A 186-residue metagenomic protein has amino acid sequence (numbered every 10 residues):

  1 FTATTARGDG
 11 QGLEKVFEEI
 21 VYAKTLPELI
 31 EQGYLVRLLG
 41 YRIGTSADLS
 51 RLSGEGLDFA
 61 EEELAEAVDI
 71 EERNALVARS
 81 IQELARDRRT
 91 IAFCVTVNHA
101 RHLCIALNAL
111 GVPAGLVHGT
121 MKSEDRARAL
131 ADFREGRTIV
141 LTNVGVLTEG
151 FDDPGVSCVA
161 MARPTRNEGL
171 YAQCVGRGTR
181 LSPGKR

Functional and structural regions predicted by a protein language model:
F1-G40: Post-DEXD/H (motif II) to motif III coupling segment of the RecA-like Helicase ATP-binding lobe
F1-T5, C94-T96, V144-V146: A short beta-strand-to-loop transition that corresponds to the Sensor-1 phosphate-sensing loop of AAA+ P-loop ATPases
F17-E19, L35-L38, L110-P113, P154-C158 (+2 more regions): Short glycine-/polar-rich loops that comprise or flank the Walker A/P-loop and associated switch/sensor motifs
E28-A75, N108-P113: Inter-lobe coupling/hinge segments of SF2-like helicase ATPases
G33, V140-V159, V175-R180: SF2 helicase motor core recognition
E63-L110: Conserved strand-helix element at the start of the C-terminal RecA-like helicase core
I91, A100-N108, V112-E149: Conserved helicase ATPase core of P-loop NTP-dependent helicases/translocases
P164-Q173, R177-R186: Conserved segment of the helicase C-terminal RecA-like domain
